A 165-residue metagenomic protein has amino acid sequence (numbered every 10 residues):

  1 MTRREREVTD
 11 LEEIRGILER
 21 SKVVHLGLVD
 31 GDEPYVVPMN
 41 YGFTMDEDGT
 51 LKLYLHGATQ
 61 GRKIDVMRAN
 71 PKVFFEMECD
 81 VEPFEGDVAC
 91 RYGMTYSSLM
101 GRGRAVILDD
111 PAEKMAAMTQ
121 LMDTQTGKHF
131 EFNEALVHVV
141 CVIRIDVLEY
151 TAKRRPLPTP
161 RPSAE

Functional and structural regions predicted by a protein language model:
M1-R20, S163-E165: Extreme N-terminal tail/first-helix region
T2-E5, D80-E165: Charged, gly/pro-rich active-site loop segments
V8-D10, R20-H25, Q125-K128: Short Pro/Gly-enriched beta-strand edge/turn motifs at strand-loop
L11, Q60-G61: Structural motif corresponding to alpha-helix initiation and N-cap regions
I17-L18, V66-M67, L121, I145: A generic structural signal for nonpolar/aromatic side chains embedded in well-ordered alpha-helices
S21-T59, F75: Short beta-strand segments
V23, V36-P38, K72, Y96 (+2 more regions): Broad gene-expression machinery/nucleic-acid interaction feature
R62-E85, Y92: Helix-adjacent hinge/juxtasegments
